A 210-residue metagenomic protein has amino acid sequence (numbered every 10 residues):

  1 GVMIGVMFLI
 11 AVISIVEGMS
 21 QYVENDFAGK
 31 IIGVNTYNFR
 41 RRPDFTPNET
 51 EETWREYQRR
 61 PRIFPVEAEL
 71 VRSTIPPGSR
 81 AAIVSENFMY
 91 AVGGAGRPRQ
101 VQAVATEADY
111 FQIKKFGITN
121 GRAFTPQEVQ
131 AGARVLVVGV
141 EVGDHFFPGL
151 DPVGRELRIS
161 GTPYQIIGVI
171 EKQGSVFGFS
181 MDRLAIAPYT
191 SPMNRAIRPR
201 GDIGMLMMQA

Functional and structural regions predicted by a protein language model:
G1-V6: N-terminal signal-anchor/signal peptide hydrophobic helix marking the start of the first transmembrane segment
M7-P43: Alpha-helical transmembrane segments
Q21-Y22, R62-E67, V138, G149-D151: Short, conserved clusters of charged catalytic residues that mark active-site and nucleotide-handling motifs
N38-F45, R60-A123: Short amphipathic beta-strand/extended segments in non-transmembrane regions
D44-E52: Short, basic/glycine-rich phosphate-binding loops at helix/coil junctions that contact nucleotide phosphates
E51-P61, P76, V92-P98, V169-Q173 (+1 more regions): Structural beta->alpha junctions
Q102-V104, A108-A210: Mid-to-C-terminal secondary-structure elements that act as membrane-proximal/extracytoplasmic interface segments
